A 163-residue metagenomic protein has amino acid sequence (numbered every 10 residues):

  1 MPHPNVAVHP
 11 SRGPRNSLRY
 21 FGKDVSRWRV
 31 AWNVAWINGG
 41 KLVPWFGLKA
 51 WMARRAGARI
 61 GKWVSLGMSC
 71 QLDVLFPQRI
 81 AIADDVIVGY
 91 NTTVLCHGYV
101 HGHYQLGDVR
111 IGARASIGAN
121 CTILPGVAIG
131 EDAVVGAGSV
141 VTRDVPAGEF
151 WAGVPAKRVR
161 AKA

Functional and structural regions predicted by a protein language model:
M1-G57, D132, V154-A163: Terminal amphipathic alpha-helical/low-complexity segments used for targeting or macromolecular assembly
H3, H9, H97, H101-H103: Histidine (H) residue identity feature
K62, G67-M68, D73, A83-D84 (+11 more regions): Left-handed beta-helix
F76, V145, A161: Short glycine-/acidic-enriched loop or helix-start segments at secondary-structure transitions that form or flank
R79, H101, R158: Flexible, glycine-rich phosphate/dinucleotide-binding loops and adjacent beta-alpha linkers at cofactor/substrate
